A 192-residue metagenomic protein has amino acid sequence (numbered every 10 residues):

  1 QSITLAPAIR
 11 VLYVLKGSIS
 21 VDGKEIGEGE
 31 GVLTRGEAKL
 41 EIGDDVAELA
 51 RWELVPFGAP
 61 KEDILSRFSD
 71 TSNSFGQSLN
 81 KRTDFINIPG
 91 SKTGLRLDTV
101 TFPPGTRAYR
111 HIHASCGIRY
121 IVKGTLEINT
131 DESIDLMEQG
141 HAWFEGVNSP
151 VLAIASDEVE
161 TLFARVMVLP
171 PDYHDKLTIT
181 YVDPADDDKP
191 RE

Functional and structural regions predicted by a protein language model:
Q1-S2, A8, N73-Y109, V166-P170: A short glycine-rich, His/Asp/Glu-containing loop-to-beta-strand
S2-V14, G31-V32, A108-H111, C116-Y120 (+2 more regions): His/acidic/aromatic-lined binding-pocket segments of jelly-roll/cupin-type domains and related regulatory beta-sandwich
P7, R35-R67, G146-K176: Ligand-binding loop in jelly-roll beta-barrel domains
P7-S20, T101, H113-I128, F163-P170: Short, conserved beta-strand element in jelly-roll/cupin
V11, S20-L40, F102, T130-P150: Short acidic-glycine-tyrosine-enriched beta hairpin
N87-S133, E138: A charged, solvent-exposed segment within the mature domains of Sec-exported extracytoplasmic proteins
E127-N129, Y173-T178: Substrate-binding/catalytic groove segments of enzymes that remodel or degrade extracellular structural polymers
P184-E192: Short, cationic low-complexity segments
